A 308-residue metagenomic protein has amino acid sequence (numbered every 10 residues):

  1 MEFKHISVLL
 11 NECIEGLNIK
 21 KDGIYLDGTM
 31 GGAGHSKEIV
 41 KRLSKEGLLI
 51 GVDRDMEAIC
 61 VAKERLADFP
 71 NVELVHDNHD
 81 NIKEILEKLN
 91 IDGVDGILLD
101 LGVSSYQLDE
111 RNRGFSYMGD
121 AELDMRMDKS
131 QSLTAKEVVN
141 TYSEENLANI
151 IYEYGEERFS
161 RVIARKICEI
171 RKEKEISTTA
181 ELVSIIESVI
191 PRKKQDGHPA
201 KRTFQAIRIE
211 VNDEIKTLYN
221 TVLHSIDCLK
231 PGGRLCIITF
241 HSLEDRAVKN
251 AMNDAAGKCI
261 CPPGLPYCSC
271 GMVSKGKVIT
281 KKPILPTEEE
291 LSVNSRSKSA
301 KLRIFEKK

Functional and structural regions predicted by a protein language model:
M1-K308: S-adenosyl-L-methionine-dependent methyltransferase catalytic core, i.e., the SAM/SAH-binding region
